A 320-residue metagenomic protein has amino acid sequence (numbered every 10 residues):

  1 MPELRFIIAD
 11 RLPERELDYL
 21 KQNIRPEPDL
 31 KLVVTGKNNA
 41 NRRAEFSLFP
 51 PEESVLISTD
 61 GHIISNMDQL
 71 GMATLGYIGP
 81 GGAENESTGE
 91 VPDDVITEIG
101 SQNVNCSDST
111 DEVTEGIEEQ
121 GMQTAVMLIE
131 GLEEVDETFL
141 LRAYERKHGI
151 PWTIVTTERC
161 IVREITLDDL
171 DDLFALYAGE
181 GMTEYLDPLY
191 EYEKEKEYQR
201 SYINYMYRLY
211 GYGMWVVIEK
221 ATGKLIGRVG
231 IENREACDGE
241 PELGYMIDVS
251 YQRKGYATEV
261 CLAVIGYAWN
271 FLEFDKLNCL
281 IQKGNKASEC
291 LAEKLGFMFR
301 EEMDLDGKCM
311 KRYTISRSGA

Functional and structural regions predicted by a protein language model:
M1-D10, R15, Y19, N23-D29 (+10 more regions): GNAT-family acyltransferases
I8-E14, T35-K37, I57-G61, I78-P80 (+1 more regions): Structural motif
Q22-R25, D29-N39, E53-V55, I78: N-terminal/domain-start alpha-helical segments
L32, T74-L75, F299: Hydrophobic beta-strand scaffold residues
N39-H62: Conserved Lys-Pro-Asp/Glu-containing loop-to-beta segment of HAD-superfamily phosphomonoesterases, centered on
V55-G89, D94, E98-I99, N103-Q123: Acidic, Mg2+-coordinating phosphoryl-transfer loop and its flanking beta/alpha structural elements, shared across
S65, Q69, G284-R300: Conserved active-site alpha-helix within GNAT-family acetyltransferase domains
R253-T258: Glycine-rich acyl-CoA binding loop
